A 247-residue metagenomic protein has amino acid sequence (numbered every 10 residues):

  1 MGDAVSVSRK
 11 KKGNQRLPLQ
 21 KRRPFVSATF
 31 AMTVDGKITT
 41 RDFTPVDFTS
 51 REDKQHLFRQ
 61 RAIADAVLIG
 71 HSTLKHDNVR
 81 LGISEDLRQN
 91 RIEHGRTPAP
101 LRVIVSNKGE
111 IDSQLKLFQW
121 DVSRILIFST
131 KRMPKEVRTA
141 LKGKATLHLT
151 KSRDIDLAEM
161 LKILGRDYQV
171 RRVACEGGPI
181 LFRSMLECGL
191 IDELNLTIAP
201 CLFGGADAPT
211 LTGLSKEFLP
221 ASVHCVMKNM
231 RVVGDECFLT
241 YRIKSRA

Functional and structural regions predicted by a protein language model:
M1-G2, S6-A247: Enzymes that bind and transform nitrogen-containing heteroaromatic metabolites
